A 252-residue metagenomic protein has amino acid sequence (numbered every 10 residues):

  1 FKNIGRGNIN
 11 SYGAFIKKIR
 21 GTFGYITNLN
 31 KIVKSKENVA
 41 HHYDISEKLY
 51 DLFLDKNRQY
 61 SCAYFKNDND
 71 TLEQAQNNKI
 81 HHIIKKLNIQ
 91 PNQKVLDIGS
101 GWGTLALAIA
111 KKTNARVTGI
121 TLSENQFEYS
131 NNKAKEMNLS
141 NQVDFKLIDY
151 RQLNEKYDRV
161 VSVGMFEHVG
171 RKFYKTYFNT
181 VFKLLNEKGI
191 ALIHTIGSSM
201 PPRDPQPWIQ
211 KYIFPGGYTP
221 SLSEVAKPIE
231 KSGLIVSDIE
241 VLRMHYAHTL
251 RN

Functional and structural regions predicted by a protein language model:
F1-L52: N-terminal auxiliary segments of SAM/dcSAM-dependent transferases
N92-G99: Conserved class I S-adenosyl-L-methionine
W102-T113: Conserved SAM-binding loop of SAM-dependent methyltransferases across substrates and taxa, primarily the Class I
M137-Y150: Conserved SAM-binding strand-loop segment of SAM-dependent methyltransferases
R151-V160: A short acidic, Gly/Pro-enriched loop at the edge of an enzyme's catalytic core that lines a small-molecule cofactor
K175-K188: A short glycine-rich, Lys/Arg-flanked "PGG" loop and its adjoining helix->strand segment in the class I
K188-I196: Conserved beta-strand signature within the Rossmann-like core of class I S-adenosyl-L-methionine
I196-N252: Substrate-binding/catalytic lobe of Class I Rossmann-like enzymes that use SAM or dcSAM, i.e., the mid-to-C-terminal
